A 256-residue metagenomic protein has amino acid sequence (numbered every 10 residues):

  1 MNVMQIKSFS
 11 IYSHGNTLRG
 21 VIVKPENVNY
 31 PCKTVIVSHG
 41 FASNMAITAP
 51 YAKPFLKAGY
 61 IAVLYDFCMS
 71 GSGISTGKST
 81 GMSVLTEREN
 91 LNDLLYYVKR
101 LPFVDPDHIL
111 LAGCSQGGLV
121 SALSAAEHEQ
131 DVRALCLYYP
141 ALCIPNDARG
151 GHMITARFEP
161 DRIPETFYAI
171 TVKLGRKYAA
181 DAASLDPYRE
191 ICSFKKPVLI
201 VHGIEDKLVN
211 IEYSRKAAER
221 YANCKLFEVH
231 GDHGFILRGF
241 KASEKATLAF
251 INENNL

Functional and structural regions predicted by a protein language model:
M1-V28: N-terminal cap/lid segment of alpha/beta-hydrolase-fold proteins
F41-K53: The serine-hydrolase catalytic nucleophile loop
P54-I74: Conserved alpha/beta-hydrolase
G71-V104: Catalytic nucleophile-loop/oxyanion-hole region of alpha/beta-hydrolase and closely related hydrolase-like folds
E127-L174: Hydrolase active-site cap/lid region
P187, K196, N210-E219: Short alpha-helix in the alpha/beta-hydrolase fold that links the catalytic acid
F194, I200-H202, D206: Short beta-strand/loop motif that positions the catalytic acidic residue of the alpha/beta-hydrolase fold
G231-E244: Catalytic histidine-centered segment of alpha/beta-hydrolase-like enzymes
